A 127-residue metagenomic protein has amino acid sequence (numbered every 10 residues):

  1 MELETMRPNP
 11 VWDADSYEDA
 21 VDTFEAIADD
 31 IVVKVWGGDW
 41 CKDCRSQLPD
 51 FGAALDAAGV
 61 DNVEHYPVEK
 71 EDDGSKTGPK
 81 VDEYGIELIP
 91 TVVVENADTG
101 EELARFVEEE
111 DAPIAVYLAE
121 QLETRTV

Functional and structural regions predicted by a protein language model:
M1-V32, V127: N-terminal leader/targeting and pre-domain segments
V21-A28, V32-V33, Y84, I89 (+2 more regions): Hydrophobic/basic alpha-helical segments enriched in Actinobacteria
D22-V60: Local sequence-structure signature of Cys/Sec-based thiol-disulfide redox active-site neighborhoods
G38, V68-K70, E109: An acidic- and aromatic-residue-enriched active-site/binding cleft used to recognize and process polar
K42, D56-A57, D82-E83, D98-E101: N-terminal targeting leader peptides, primarily classical Sec-type signal peptides for secretion
V60-S75: Thiol-based oxidoreductase modules, predominantly thioredoxin-like and allied folds used for disulfide exchange
S75-Y84: Charged, often glycine-rich, active-site loop that binds/positions anionic groups
L88-V127: Non-catalytic, surface beta->alpha helical segment in thiol-disulfide oxidoreductase systems
